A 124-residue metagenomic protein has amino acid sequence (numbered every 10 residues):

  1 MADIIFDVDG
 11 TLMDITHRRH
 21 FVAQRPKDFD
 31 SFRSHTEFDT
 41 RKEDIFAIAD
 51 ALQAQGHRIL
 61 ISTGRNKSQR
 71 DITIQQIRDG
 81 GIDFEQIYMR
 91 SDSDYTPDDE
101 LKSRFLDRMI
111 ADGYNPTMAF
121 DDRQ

Functional and structural regions predicted by a protein language model:
M1-D3, N115-P116: Generic secretory/membrane-interface signal
A2-T96: Alpha-helical substrate-recognition element adjacent to the catalytic core
D99: Active-site loop of classical SDR/Rossmann-like NAD(P)-dependent oxidoreductases, centered on the catalytic Tyr-X3-Lys
K102-Q124: Conserved Lys-Pro-Asp/Glu-containing loop-to-beta segment of HAD-superfamily phosphomonoesterases, centered on
